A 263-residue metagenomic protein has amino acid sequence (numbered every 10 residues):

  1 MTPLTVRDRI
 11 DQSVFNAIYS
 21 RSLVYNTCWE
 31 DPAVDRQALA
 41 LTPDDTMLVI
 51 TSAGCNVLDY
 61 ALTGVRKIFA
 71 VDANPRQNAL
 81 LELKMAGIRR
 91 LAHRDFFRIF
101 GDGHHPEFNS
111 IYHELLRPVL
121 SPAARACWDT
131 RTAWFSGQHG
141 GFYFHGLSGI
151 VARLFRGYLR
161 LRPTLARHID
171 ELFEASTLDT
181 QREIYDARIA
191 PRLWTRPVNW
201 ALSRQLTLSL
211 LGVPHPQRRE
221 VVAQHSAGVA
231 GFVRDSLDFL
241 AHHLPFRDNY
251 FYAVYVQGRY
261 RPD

Functional and structural regions predicted by a protein language model:
T2-Y25: N-terminal regions that are enriched for targeting/export leaders and immediately downstream pro/stem segments
P3, R76-D263: Class I S-adenosyl-L-methionine-dependent methyltransferase module
S22-T46, C55, D59: Conserved alpha-helix/loop element of class I SAM-dependent methyltransferases that forms part of the SAM/SAH-binding
L48, F69: Conserved beta-strand positions in the Rossmann-like core of class I SAM-dependent methyltransferases
T51-C55, R76: Short, well-structured alpha-helical interface segments that form or flank functional binding sites
T63-G64: Short, structured coil segments at secondary-structure junctions
A70-P75: Conserved acidic E/D residue at the C-terminus of a beta-strand in Rossmann-like folds
